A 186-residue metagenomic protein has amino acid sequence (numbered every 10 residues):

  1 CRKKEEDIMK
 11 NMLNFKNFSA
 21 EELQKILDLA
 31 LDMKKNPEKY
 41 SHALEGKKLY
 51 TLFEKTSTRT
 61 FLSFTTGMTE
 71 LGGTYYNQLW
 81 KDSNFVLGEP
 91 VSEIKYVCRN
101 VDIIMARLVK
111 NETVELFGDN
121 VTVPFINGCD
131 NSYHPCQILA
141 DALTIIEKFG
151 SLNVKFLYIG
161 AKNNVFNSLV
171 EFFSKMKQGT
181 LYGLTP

Functional and structural regions predicted by a protein language model:
C1-M9: Short, Lys/Arg-enriched N-terminal segments with co-localized hydrophobic residues within the first ~10-30 amino acids
M9-L62: Positively charged, low-complexity intrinsically disordered leader regions
K16, C129, T185: Residues at the C-termini of beta-strands that transition into short coil/loop
F18, L29-N36, L71, V97-N100 (+3 more regions): Change "in soluble alpha/beta enzymes" to "in soluble alpha/beta proteins
E21-L23, M33, D119-Y133, S151-F156 (+1 more regions): Short secondary-structure transition/capping segments
H42-I146: Phosphate/diphosphate ligand-binding glycine-rich loop within oxidoreductases
E54-T66, K148-P186: Glycine-rich phosphate/diphosphate-binding loop of Rossmann-like nucleotide-binding domains
